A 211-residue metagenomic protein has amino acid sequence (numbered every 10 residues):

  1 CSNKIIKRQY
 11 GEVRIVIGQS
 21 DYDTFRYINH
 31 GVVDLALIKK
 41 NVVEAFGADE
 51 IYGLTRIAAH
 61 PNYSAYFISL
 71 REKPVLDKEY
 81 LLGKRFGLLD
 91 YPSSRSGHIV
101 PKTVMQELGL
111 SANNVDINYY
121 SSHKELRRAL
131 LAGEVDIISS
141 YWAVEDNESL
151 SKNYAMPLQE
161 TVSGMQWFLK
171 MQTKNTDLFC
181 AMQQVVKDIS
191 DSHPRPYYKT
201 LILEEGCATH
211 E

Functional and structural regions predicted by a protein language model:
C1-E44: Extracytoplasmic small-molecule ligand-binding "clamshell" domains of the periplasmic binding protein/Venus flytrap
C1-K7, S64-S122, R127, E204-T209: Bilobed "Venus flytrap"/periplasmic-binding protein-like clamshell domains and structurally analogous long
S20, T24, A36, G97 (+5 more regions): Stable alpha-helical elements in mature extracytoplasmic
I28-N29, L81, A129-L131: Hydrophobic residues within well-ordered alpha-helices
L37-D49, R128-V162: A ligand-binding cleft/hinge motif common to bilobed small-molecule-binding domains
L37-D77: A glycine-rich, hydrophobic loop/mini-helix early in the fold
K40-V42, L70-K73, F86, Y91 (+2 more regions): Solvent-exposed coil/turn segments that connect beta secondary-structure elements in extracytoplasmic/periplasmic
A59-S69, E148-S192, P196-E211: Periplasmic-binding protein-like
